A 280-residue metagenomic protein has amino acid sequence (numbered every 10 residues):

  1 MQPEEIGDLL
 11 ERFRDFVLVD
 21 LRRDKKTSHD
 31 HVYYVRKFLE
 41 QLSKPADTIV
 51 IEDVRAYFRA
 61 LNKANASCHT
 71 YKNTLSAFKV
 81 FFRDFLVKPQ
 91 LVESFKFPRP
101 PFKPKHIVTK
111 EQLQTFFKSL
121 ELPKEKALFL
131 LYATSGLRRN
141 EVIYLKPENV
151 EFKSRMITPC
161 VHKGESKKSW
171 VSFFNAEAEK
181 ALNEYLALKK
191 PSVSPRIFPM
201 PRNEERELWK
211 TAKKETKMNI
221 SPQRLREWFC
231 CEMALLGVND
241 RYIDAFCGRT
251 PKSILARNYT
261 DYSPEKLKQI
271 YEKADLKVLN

Functional and structural regions predicted by a protein language model:
E11-K26, V32-P104, K189, E215: N-terminal core-binding DNA-recognition domain of tyrosine recombinases/integrases
P100-T115, E165-A176, P191-R196: DNA breakage-rejoining catalytic core of tyrosine-based enzymes
I107, K163, C247-L276: Catalytic-site neighborhood detector that most strongly recognizes the C-terminal catalytic loop/helix of tyrosine
K110-N140, G164: Basic, Lys/Arg- and aromatic-enriched nucleic-acid-binding interface segment
L130, T134, R226-T250: C-terminal catalytic core of tyrosine-transesterase DNA break-rejoin enzymes
S135, Y144-E184: Conserved tyrosine-mediated DNA breakage-rejoining catalytic core shared by Y-recombinases
V150-F152, N219, V238-N258, N280: Short, polar N-cap/turn motifs at the start of nucleic acid-interacting alpha helices
N175-N219, F229: Active-site/catalytic core of tyrosine-dependent DNA strand-transfer enzymes
